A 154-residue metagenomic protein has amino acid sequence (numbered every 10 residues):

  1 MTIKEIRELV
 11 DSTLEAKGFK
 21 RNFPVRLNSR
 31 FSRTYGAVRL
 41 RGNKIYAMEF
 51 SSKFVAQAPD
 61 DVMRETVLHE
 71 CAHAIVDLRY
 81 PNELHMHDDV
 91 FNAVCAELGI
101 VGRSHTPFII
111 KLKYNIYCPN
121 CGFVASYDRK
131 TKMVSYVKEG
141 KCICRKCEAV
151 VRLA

Functional and structural regions predicted by a protein language model:
M1-E65, A74-A154: Active-site-proximal or metal-binding-adjacent scaffold patches in catalytic folds
E70: Walker B catalytic acidic pair
